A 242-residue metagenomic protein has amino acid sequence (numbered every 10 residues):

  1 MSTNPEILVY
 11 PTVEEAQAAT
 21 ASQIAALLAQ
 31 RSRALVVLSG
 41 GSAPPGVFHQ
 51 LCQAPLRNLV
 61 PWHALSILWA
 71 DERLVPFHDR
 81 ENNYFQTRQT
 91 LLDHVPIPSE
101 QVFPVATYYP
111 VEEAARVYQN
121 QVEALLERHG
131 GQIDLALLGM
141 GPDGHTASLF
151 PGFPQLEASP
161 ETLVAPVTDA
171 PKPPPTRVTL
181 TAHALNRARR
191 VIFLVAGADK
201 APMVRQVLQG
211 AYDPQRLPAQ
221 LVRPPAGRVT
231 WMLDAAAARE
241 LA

Functional and structural regions predicted by a protein language model:
M1-V36: N-terminal glycine-/serine-/threonine-rich phosphate-binding loop
S2-N4, V60-L137: Ligand-binding beta-strand-loop-alpha-helix segment within the catalytic cores of soluble metabolic enzymes
S32-L56: Glycine-rich N-terminal segment of FAD-binding domains in flavoprotein oxidoreductases, spanning the beta-loop-helix
L38-A43, L138-P142, A196: Glycine-rich beta-strand-to-loop/alpha-helix junction loops that act as flexible
Q50-V60, F85, P151-P160, Q209-G210: A glycine- and small-aliphatic-rich helix-loop capping segment at beta-alpha/alpha-beta transitions that lines
A115-R116, A147-G152, M203-V207: A short secondary-structure junction signal
L135-H183: Class I SAM-dependent methyltransferase SAM-binding "motif I" and its flanking Rossmann-like core
H183, R189-A242: ATP/nucleoside-binding phosphotransfer catalytic cores, i.e., glycine-rich phosphate-binding loops
